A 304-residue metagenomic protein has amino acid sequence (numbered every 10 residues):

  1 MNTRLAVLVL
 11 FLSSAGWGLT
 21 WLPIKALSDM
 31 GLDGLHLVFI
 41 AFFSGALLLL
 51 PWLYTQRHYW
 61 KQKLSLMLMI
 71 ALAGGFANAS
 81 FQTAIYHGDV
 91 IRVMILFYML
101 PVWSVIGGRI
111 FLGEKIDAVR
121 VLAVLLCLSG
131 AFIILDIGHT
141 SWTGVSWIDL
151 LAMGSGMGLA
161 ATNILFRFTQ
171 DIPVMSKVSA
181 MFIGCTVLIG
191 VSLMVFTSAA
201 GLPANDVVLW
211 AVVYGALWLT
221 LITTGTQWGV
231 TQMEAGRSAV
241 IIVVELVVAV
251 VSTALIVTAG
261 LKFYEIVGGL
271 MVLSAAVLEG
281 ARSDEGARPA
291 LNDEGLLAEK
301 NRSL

Functional and structural regions predicted by a protein language model:
L5-A6, G16, D29-F76, W103 (+3 more regions): Transmembrane alpha-helices of multi-pass small-molecule transport proteins
L5-S13, L53-S80, S146-S155, L202-L221 (+1 more regions): Loop-to-transmembrane-helix transition segments
L8, M94-M99, F166-G184, L219-A254: Helix-helix packing/entry segments at the starts of transmembrane helices
L10, S14, G18, L22-A26 (+4 more regions): Transmembrane alpha-helical segments that form core, pore/gating elements of small-molecule transporters/exporters
H36-F39, F43, Q82-L112, G236-A254: Specific alpha-helical transmembrane segments that line the substrate/conduction pathway and gating interfaces
G45-K63, S129-T143, G184-L209, A254-L255 (+2 more regions): Membrane-interface helix-cap regions at the ends of transmembrane helices in multi-pass membrane proteins
L53-Q56, L100-L122, V247-V267: C-terminal transmembrane-helix exit sites in multi-pass transporters
V119-I137, S155, Y264-S283: Hydrophobic transmembrane alpha-helices of multi-pass small-molecule transport proteins
